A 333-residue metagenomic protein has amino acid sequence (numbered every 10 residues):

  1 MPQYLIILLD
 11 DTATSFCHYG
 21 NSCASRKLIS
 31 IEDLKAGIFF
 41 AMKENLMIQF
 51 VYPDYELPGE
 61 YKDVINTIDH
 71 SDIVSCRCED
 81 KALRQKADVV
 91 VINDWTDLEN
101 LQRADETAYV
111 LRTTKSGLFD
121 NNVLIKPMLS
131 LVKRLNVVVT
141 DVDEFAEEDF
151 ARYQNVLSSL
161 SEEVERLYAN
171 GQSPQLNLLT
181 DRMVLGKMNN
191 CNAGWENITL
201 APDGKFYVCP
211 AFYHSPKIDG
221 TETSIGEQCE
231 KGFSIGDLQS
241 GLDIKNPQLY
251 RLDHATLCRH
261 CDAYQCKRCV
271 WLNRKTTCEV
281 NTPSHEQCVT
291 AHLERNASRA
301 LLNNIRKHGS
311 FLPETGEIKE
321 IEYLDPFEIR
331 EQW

Functional and structural regions predicted by a protein language model:
M1-A36, F40-E44: Canonical Radical SAM [4Fe-4S] cluster-binding loop centered on the CxxxCxxC motif and its immediate flanking residues
I6, S25-I31, A201, K217 (+2 more regions): Extracellular/mature segments of secreted proteins
D10-T12, L34, F39-Q102: Conserved SAM/AdoMet-binding glycine-rich loop
A13-G20, C191, C209, C258-C261 (+2 more regions): Short cysteine clusters
A24-K27, A87-Y207, A211-G220: Radical SAM enzyme [4Fe-4S]-AdoMet core and its adjacent flexible, acidic and glycine-rich loops/tails across
M47-I48, V89, R134-N136, H260 (+1 more regions): Residues at the N-termini of beta-strands
V156-R182, A211-R268: C-terminal accessory region of radical SAM enzymes
A255, R259-W333: Radical SAM enzyme core and accessory elements
